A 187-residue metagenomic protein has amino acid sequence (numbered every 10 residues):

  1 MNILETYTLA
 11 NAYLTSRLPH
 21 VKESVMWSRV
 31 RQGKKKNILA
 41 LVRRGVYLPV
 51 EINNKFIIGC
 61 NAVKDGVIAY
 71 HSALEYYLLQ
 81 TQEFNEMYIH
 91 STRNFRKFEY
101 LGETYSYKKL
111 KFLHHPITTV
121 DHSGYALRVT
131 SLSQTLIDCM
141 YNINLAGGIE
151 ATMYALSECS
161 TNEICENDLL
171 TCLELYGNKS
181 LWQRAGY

Functional and structural regions predicted by a protein language model:
M1-Y70, S160-N178, W182-Q183: Short beta-edge/loop segments at beta->alpha junctions of small alpha/beta modules that act as binding/recognition
T6-A10, H90-T104, I137-E150: A short, terminal or domain-edge coil/loop segment
P19, L78-L79, Y141: Residue-level marker of positions within ordered structural domains that often coincide with functionally constrained
K22-E23, T81-E83, N144-G148: Short amphipathic alpha-helical segments with coiled-coil-like heptad repeat character
R43-G45, E86-Y88, I149-T152, A185: Short coil/turn segments at secondary-structure boundaries
Y77-A126, S131: Exposed, interaction-prone assembly regions rather than primary DNA-binding/catalytic cores
T118-Y187: Hydrophobic alpha-helical interaction segments
